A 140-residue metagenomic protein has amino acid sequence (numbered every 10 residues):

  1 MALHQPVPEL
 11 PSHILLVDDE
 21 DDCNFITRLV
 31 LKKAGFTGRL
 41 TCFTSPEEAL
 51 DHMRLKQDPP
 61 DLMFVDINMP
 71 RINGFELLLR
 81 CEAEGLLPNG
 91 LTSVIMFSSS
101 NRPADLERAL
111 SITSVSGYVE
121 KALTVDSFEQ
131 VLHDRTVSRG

Functional and structural regions predicted by a protein language model:
M1-L15, D21-D22, I26-A34, L91 (+1 more regions): Non-catalytic signal-transmission and effector/linker regions of two-component phosphorelay proteins
D18-D21, D66, S99: Acidic di-acidic motifs
C42-D51, G74: Helix N-cap/capping motif at the beta->alpha junctions
D51, F75-P88: Short amphipathic alpha-helix used as the core "switch/output" element in two-component signaling
Q57-F64: Active-site beta3 strand of CheY-like receiver
F64, I95-M96: Hydrophobic beta-strand core positions in alpha/beta domains
M69: Receiver (REC) domain active-site loop signature in two-component systems and cognate sites in sensor histidine kinases
E76, G90-I95, N101-V119: Alpha4 helix (beta4-alpha4-beta5 surface) of REC/receiver domains from two-component response regulators
